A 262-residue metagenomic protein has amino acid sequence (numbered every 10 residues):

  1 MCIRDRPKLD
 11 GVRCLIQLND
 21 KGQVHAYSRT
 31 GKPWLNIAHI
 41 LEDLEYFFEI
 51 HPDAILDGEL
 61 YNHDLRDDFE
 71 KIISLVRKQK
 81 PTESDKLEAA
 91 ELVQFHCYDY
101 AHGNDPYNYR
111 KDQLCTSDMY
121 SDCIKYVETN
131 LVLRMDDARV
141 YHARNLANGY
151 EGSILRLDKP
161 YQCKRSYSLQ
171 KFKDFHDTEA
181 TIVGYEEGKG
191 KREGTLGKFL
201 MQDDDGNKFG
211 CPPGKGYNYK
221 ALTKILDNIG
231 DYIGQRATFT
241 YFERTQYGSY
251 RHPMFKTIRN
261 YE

Functional and structural regions predicted by a protein language model:
R4-D122, Y261: Covalent nucleotidyltransferase
V12-G58, R165-E262: Classical nucleotidyltransferase
G58-L60, C97-H102, E128-L131, L157-K159 (+2 more regions): Short, structured patches in soluble enzyme cores that scaffold and shape functional sites
E83-L87, N104, E128-L133, A138-N145 (+1 more regions): Short helix-to-loop capping/linker segments positioned immediately adjacent to catalytic or ligand/cofactor-binding
Y120-N130: Short, basic, glycine/proline-bearing loop/turn elements
T129-H176: Amphipathic alpha-helical
